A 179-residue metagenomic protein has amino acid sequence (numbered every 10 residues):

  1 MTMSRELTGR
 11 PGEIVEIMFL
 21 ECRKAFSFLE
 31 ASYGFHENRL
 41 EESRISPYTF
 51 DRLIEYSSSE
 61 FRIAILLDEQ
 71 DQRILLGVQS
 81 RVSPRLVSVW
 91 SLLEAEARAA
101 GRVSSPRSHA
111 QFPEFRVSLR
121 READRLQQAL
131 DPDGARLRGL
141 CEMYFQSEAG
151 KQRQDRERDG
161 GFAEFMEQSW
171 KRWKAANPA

Functional and structural regions predicted by a protein language model:
T2-A25, E37-A179: Intrinsically disordered, low-complexity regulatory regions enriched in serine/threonine/proline and acidic residues
L29: Phosphate/nucleotide-binding beta-alpha loop and adjacent structural elements of enzyme active sites
S32: Extended, Lys/Arg-enriched charged tracts that mediate electrostatic binding to polyanionic substrates
